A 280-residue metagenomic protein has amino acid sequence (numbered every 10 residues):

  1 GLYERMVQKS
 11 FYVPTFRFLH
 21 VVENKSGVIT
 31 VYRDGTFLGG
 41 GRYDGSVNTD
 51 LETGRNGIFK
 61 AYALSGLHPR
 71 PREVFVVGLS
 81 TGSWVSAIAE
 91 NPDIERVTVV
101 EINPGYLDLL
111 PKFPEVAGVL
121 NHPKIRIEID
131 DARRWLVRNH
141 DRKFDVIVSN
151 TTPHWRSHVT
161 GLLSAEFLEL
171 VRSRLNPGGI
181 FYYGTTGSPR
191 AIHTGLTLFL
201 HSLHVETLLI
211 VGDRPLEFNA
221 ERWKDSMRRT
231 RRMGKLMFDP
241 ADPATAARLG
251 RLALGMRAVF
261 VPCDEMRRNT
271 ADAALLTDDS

Functional and structural regions predicted by a protein language model:
G1-H68, E73-V74, P123, D131-R138 (+1 more regions): Soluble small-group transferase modules, centered on the S-adenosyl donor enzyme superfamily
T49-I192, T197, L203: The AdoMet/dcAdoMet-binding core of the Class I SAM-like
